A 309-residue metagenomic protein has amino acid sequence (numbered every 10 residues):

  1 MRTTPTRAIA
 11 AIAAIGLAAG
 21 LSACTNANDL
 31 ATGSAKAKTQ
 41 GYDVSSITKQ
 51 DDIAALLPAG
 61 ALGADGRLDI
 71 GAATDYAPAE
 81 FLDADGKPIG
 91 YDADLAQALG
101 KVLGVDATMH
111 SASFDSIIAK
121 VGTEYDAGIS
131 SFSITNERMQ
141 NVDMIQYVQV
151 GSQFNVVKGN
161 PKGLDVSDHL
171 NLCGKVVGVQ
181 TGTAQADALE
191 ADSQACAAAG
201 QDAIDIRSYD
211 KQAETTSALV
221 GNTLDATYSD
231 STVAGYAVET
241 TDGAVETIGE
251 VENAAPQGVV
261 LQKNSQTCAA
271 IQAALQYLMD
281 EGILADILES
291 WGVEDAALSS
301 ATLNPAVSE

Functional and structural regions predicted by a protein language model:
A19-A23: C-terminal motif of bacterial Sec signal peptides marking the signal peptidase cleavage site
T25, G33-D51, A96, K101 (+4 more regions): Extended ligand-binding regions for polar small-molecule ligands
T32-G128: Extracytoplasmic small-molecule ligand-binding "clamshell" domains of the periplasmic binding protein/Venus flytrap
P58-A61, Y91-D92, R138-S152, E246-G249 (+1 more regions): A structural signal for short loop-to-beta-strand junctions that line the ligand-binding cleft of periplasmic/secreted
P88-K101, F132-I134, Q153-K211, A226 (+1 more regions): Bilobed "Venus flytrap"/periplasmic-binding protein-like clamshell domains and structurally analogous long
D106-H169: Acidic, polar ligand-binding/catalytic clefts
F132-M139, E190-A191, V220-N253: A ligand-binding cleft/hinge motif common to bilobed small-molecule-binding domains
Q149-Q153, E239-Q276, E294-E309: Periplasmic-binding protein-like
